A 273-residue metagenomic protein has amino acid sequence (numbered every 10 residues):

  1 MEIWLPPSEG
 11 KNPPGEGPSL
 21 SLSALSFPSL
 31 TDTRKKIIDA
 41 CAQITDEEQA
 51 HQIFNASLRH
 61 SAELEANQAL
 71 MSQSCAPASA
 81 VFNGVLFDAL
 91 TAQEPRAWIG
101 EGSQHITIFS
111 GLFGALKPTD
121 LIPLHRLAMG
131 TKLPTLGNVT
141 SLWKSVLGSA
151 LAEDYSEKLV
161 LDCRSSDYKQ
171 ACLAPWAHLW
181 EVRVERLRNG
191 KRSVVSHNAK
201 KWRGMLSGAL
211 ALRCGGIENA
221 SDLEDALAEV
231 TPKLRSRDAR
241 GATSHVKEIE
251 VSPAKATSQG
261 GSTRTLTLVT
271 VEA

Functional and structural regions predicted by a protein language model:
M1-L127, T131, L142, L212: Near-N-terminal "mature-domain entry" segment
Q93-A273: Internal, well-folded beta-alpha domain core
